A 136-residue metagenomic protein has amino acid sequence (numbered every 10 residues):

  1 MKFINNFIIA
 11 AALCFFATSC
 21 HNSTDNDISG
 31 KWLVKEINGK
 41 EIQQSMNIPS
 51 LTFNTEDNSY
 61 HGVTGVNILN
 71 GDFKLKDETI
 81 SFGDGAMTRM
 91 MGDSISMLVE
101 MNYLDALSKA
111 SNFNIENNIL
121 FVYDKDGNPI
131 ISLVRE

Functional and structural regions predicted by a protein language model:
M1-T18: Sec-dependent bacterial lipoprotein signal peptides
N6, T18-E136: Lipid interaction determinants
